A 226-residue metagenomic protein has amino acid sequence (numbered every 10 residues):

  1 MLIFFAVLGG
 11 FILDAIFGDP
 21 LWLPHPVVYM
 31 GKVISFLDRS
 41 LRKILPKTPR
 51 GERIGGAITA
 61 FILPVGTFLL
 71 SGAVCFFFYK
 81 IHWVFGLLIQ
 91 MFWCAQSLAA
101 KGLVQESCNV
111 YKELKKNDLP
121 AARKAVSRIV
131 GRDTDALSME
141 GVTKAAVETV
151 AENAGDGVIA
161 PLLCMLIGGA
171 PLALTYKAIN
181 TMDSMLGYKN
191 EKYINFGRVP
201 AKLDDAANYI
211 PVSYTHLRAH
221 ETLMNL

Functional and structural regions predicted by a protein language model:
L2, T67-W83, L163-Y176: Juxtamembrane "helix exit" motif at the C-terminal ends of alpha-helical transmembrane segments in multi-pass membrane
L2-F76: N-terminal transmembrane signal-anchor/hairpin module of polytopic inner-membrane proteins
A6-L21, G86-K112: Hydrophobic alpha-helical membrane-embedded segments
G10-D19, T175-A207: Acidic (Asp/Glu-rich) catalytic motifs at the cytosolic membrane interface
D14, T215-T222: Conserved small/polar residues in nucleotide/adenosyl-binding loops
P26-I44, A125, A146, V150 (+5 more regions): Hydrophobic alpha-helical segments of integral membrane proteins, encompassing both true transmembrane helices
S97-A99, V158-Y176, I210-L217: Hydrophobic, aromatic-rich membrane-embedded alpha-helical segments
G102-A170, T181-E191, R198, E221: Polar-ligand-bearing catalytic/cofactor-coordination segments of membrane-embedded or membrane-tethered inner-membrane
